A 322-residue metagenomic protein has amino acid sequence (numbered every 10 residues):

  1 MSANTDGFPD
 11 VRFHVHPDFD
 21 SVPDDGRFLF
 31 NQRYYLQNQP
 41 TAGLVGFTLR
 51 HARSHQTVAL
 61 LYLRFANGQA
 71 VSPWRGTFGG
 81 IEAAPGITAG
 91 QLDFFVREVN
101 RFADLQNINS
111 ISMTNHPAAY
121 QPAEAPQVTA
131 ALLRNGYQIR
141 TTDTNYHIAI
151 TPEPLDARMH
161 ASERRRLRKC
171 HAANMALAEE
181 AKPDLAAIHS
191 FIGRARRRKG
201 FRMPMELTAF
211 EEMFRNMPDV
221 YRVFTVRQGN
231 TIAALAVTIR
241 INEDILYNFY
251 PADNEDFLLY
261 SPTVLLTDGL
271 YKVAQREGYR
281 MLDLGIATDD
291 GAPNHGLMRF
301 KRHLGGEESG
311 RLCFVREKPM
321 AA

Functional and structural regions predicted by a protein language model:
A3-Q69, P117-T141, H147-F257: A conserved beta-strand-loop-helix scaffold within acyl/acetyltransferase catalytic domains
L44, L105-I108, R276-Y279: Short, high-confidence coil segments that cap the C-terminus of an alpha-helix and link into the following beta-strand
A66-F78: Conserved acyl-donor/pantetheine-binding loop and adjacent beta-alpha core of acyl/acetyltransferases and related
G76-P122: A gly/proline- and charged-residue-enriched helix-loop-helix capping module
D93-E98, D219-M320: Aromatic (often tryptophan-rich) hydrophobic motifs at membrane interfaces
S112, A178, D283-L284: Short catalytic-loop micro-motif centered on adjacent basic/acidic residues
I148-P152, R316-A322: C-terminal "cap" of GNAT-fold acetyltransferases
